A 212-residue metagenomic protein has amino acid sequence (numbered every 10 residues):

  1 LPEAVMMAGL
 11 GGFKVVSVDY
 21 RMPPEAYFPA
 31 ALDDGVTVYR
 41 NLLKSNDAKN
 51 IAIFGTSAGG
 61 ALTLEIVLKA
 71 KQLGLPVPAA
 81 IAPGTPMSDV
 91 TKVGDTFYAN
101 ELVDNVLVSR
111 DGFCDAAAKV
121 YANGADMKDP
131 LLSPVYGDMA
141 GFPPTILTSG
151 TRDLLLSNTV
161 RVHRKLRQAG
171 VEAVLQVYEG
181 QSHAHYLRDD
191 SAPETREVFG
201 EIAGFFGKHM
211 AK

Functional and structural regions predicted by a protein language model:
L1-K212: Alpha/beta-hydrolase superfamily serine-hydrolase fold, recognizing
